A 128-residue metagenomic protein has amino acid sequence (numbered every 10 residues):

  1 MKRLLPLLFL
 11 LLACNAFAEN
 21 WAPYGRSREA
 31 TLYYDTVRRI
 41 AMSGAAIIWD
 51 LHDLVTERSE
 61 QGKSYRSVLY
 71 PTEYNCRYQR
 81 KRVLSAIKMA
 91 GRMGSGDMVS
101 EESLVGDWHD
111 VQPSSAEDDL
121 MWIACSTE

Functional and structural regions predicted by a protein language model:
L4-A13: Sec-dependent N-terminal signal peptides
A16-E128: N-terminal secretory-pathway/extracellular module detecting exported/lumenal segments and adjacent signal-anchor/first
